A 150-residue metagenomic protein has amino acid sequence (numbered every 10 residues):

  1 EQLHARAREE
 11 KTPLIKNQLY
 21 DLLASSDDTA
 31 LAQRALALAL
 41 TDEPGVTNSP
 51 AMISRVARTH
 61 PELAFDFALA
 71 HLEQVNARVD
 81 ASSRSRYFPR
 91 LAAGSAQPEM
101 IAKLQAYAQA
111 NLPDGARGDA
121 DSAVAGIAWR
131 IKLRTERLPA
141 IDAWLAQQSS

Functional and structural regions predicted by a protein language model:
E1-S150: Long, ordered, helix-rich scaffold segments
